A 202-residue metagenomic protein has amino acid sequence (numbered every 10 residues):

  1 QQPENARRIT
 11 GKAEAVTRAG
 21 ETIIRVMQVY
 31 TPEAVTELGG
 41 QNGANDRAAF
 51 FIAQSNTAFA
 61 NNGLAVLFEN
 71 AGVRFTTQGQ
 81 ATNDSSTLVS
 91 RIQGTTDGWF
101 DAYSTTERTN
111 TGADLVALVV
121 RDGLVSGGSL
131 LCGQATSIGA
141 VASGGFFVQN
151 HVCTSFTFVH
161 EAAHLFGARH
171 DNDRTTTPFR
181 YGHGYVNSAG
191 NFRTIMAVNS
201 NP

Functional and structural regions predicted by a protein language model:
Q1-S137: Fold-level signature of zinc-dependent metallopeptidase catalytic domains
V73-R91, A140-P202: The catalytic-center signature of Zn2+-dependent metalloproteases
